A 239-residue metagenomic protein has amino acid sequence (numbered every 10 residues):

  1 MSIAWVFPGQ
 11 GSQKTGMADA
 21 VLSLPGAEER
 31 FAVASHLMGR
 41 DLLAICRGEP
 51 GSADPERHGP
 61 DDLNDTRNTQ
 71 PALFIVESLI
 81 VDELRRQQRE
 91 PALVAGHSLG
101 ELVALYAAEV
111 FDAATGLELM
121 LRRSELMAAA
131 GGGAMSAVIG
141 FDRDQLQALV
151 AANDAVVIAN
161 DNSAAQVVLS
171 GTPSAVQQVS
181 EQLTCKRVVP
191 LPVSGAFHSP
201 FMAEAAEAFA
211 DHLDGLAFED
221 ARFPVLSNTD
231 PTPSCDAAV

Functional and structural regions predicted by a protein language model:
M1-Q145, R187-P192: FabD-like malonyl-/acyl-CoA
Q10-S12, M38-R40, A108-V239: Alpha/beta catalytic cores of group-transfer enzymes, especially the acyltransferase/condensing modules of polyketide
